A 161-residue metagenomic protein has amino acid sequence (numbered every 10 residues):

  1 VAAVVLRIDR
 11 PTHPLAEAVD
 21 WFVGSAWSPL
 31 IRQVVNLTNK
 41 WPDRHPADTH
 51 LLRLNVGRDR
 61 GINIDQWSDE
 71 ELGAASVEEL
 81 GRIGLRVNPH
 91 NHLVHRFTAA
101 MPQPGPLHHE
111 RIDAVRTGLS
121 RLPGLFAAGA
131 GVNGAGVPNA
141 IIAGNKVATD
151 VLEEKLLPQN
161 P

Functional and structural regions predicted by a protein language model:
V1-L52, G57-D65, E70, A75 (+2 more regions): Mid-domain catalytic core of redox enzymes that form a hydrophobic substrate pocket/lid adjacent to a catalytic redox
A2, R32, N88-H90, P123: A short, local hydrophobic-aromatic micro-motif
L6, V34, L54, L80 (+3 more regions): Hydrophobic, well-ordered secondary-structure elements that form the walls of internal hydrophobic environments
D43, M101, G134: Flexible, glycine-rich phosphate/dinucleotide-binding loops and adjacent beta-alpha linkers at cofactor/substrate
L51-R53, R116-A135, A140-N145: Short FAD-binding loop at a beta-strand-to-alpha-helix junction that anchors the flavin cofactor in diverse
R58-I62, G73-S120: Flavin (FAD/FMN) cofactor-binding core of flavoprotein oxidoreductases
S68, L107, R111, N139-A143: Residues at alpha-helix caps and immediate loop-helix transition turns in enzyme cores, especially N- and C-cap
A140-N160: Internal hydrophobic alpha-helix adjacent to the cofactor/substrate pocket in enzyme cavities
